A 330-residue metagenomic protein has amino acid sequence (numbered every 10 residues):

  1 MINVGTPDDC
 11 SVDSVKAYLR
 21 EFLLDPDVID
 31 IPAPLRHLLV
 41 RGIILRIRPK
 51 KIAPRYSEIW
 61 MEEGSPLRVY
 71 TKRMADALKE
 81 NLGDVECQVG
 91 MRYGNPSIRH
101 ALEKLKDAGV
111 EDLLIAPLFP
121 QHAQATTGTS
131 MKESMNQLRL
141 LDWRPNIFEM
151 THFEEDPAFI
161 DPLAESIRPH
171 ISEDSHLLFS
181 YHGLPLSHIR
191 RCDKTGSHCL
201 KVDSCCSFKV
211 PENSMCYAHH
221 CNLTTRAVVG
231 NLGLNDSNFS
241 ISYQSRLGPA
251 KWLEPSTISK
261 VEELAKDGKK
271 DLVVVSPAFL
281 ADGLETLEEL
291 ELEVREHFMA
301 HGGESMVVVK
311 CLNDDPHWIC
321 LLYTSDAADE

Functional and structural regions predicted by a protein language model:
M1-E86: N-terminal glycine-rich anion-binding loop in soluble enzyme alpha/beta folds
K50-A53, R68-D76, T127-M135, A218-R226 (+1 more regions): Short, surface-exposed alpha-helical segments at coil->helix boundaries
M74-V85, L141, T224-N238, H301-G303: A structural motif corresponding to the C-terminal end of an alpha-helix and its immediate exit/capping segment
Q88-L163: Long, hydrophobic, well-ordered secondary-structure blocks that form the structural core and pocket-lining surfaces
L102, G248-K269, E293-R295: A short, acidic, amphipathic alpha-helical segment used as a generic capping/interface helix at domain edges
W143-P157, S207-P211, N222-R226, H297-I319: Short, flexible loop segments at boundaries between secondary-structure elements
L186-D236, L247-L253, K260: Redox- and metal-dependent alpha/beta enzyme cores, enriched for Fe-S-associated oxidoreductases and cofactor-handling
Y323-A328: Conserved small/polar residues in nucleotide/adenosyl-binding loops
